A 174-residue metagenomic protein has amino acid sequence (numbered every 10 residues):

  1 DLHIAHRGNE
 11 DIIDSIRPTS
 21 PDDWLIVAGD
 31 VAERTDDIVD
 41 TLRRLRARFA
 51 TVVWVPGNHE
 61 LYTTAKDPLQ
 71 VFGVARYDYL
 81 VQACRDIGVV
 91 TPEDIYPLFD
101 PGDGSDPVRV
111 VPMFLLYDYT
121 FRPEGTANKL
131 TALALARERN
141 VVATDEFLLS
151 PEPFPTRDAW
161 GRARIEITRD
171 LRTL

Functional and structural regions predicted by a protein language model:
D1-I4, P107-L116: Active-site-proximal beta-strand elements of phosphoester/diester hydrolases
D1-W54, E60-P68: N-terminal active-site segment of His-dependent metallophosphoesterases
T41-R46, T91-P92, P97-S105, R169-L174: Short amphipathic alpha-helices and their capping/turn segments at secondary-structure boundaries
V55-G57, D94, M113: Generic beta-sheet signal
D67, G73-E93: Glycine/small-residue-rich loop that forms an oxyanion/phosphate-binding "nest" at active or ligand-binding sites
Y96-P112, A132-L135: Beta-strand-turn-beta hairpins that frame and shape the catalytic cleft of phosphate-ester-processing enzymes
V111-L174: Active-site-proximal loop/helix segment associated with metal-binding centers of metalloenzymes
